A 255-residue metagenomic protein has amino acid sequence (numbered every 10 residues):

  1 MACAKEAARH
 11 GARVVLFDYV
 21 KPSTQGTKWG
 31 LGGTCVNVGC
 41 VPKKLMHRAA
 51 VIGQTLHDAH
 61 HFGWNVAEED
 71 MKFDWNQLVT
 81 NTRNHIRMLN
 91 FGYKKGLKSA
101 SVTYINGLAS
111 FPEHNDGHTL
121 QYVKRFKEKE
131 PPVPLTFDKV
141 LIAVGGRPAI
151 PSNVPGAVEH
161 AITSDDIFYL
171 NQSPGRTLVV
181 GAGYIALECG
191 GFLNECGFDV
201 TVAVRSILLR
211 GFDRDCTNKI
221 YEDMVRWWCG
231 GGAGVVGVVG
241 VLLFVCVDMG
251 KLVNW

Functional and structural regions predicted by a protein language model:
M1, I150-S152, L187-C189: Glycine/Thr-rich phosphate-binding loops of Rossmann-like dinucleotide-binding domains
K5-A12, L16-S173, S206-R210, R214-W227 (+3 more regions): Glycine-rich flavin
N171-I207, G211-F212: Rossmann-like NAD(P)H-binding beta-loop-alpha module
V235, L243-V245: N-terminal start and proteolytic maturation junction detector
L242-L243, L252: Leucine-biased recognition of intrinsically disordered, low-complexity hydrophobic segments
